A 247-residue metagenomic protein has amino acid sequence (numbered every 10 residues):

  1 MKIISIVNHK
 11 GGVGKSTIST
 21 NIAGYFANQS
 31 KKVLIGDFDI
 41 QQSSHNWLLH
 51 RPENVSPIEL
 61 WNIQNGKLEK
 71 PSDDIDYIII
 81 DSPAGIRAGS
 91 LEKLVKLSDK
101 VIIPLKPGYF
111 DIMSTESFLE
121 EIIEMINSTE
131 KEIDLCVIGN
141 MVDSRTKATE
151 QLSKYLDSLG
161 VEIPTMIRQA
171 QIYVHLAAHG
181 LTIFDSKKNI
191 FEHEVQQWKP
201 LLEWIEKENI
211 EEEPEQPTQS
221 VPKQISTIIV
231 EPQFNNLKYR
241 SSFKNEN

Functional and structural regions predicted by a protein language model:
I4-H9, V13, T20, G24-K96 (+1 more regions): P-loop/Walker-type NTP enzyme "switch/lid" segment
S16-T20, T115-E116: Motif I (Walker A/P-loop) of helicase-class P-loop NTPases
G89-Y109: Inter-motif core of Ras-like GTPase G domains
T115-T129, N140: Conserved C-terminal guanine-recognition region of P-loop GTPase G domains, centered on the G4
D143, S153-F184: Beta-strand-loop-alpha "switch" segments that mediate conformational coupling across diverse proteins
H175-E194, K199: Inter-lobe coupling/hinge region of RecA-like P-loop helicase motors
Q224-N247: Long, low-complexity, intrinsically disordered segments
